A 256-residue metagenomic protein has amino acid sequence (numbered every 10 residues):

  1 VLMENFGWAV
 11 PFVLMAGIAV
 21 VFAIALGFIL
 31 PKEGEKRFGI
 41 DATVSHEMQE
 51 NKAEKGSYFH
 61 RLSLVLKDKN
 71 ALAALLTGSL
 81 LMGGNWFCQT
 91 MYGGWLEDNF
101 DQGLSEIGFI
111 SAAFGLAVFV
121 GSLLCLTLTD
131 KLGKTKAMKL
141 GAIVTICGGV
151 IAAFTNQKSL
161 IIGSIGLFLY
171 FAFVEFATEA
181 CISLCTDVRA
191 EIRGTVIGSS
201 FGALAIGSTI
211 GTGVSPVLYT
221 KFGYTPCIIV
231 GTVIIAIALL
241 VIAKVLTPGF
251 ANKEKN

Functional and structural regions predicted by a protein language model:
V1-G34: Helix-loop-helix hairpin linking two adjacent transmembrane segments in secondary transporters
M3, G121-K134, Y219: Helix-to-loop junctions at the C-terminal end of transmembrane segments in multipass secondary transporters
E4-G17, P216-I235: A membrane-interface helix-boundary motif in multi-pass transporters
A23-L30, Y224-N256: Multi-pass alpha-helical transporter architecture, strongest for 12-TM Major Facilitator/SLC carriers used
E33-A74: Juxtamembrane intracellular "pre-TM" segments in multi-pass secondary transporters
N70-A112, V118-F119: Extracytoplasmic gate region of multi-pass secondary transporters
G133-C181: C-terminal transmembrane helical hairpin of 12-TM major facilitator-type secondary transporters
V188-Y224: A late C-terminal transmembrane helix in Major Facilitator Superfamily
